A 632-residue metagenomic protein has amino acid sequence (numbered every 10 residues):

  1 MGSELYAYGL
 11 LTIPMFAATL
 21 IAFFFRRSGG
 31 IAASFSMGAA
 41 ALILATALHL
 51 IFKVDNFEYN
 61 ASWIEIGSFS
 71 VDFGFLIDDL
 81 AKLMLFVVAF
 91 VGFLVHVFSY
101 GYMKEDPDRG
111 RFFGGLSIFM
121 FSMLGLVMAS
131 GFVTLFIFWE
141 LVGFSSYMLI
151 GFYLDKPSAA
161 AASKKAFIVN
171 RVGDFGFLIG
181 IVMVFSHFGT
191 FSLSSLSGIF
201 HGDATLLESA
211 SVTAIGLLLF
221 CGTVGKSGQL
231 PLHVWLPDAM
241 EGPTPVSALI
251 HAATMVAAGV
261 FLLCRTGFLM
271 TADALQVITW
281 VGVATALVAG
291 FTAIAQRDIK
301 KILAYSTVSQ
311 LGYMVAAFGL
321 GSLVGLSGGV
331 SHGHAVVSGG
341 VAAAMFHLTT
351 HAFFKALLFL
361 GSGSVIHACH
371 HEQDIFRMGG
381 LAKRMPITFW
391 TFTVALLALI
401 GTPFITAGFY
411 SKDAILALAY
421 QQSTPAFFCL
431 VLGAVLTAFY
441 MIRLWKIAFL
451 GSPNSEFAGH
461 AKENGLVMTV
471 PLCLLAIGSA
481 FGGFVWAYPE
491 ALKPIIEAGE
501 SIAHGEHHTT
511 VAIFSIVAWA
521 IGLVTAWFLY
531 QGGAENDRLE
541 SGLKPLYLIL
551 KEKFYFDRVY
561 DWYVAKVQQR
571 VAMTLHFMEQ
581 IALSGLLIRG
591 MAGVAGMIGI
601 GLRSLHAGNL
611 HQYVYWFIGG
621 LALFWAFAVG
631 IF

Functional and structural regions predicted by a protein language model:
M1-T12, G29-S34, F73-V87, G125-F138 (+7 more regions): Membrane-entry segments of alpha-helical transmembrane domains in multi-pass membrane proteins
M1-Y6, T19-G114, H187-E208, V234 (+5 more regions): Transmembrane helix-loop-helix hairpins at membrane boundaries of multipass inner-membrane proteins
A7-P14, A32-T46, A81-V88, F112 (+8 more regions): Hydrophobic alpha-helical transmembrane segments of polytopic
G38-F52, G173-M183, V394-I400, P471-A487 (+1 more regions): Hydrophobic alpha-helical membrane-insertion segments
S70-F73, D374-G379, N454-A461, M597-A607: Cytosolic juxtamembrane amphipathic/interface segments immediately preceding and feeding into a transmembrane helix
L94-L135, F144-V467, G478, F484: Hydrophobic transmembrane alpha-helices and their helix-loop junctions in integral membrane proteins
A461-T525: Hard-cation-handling environments
L492-I513, Q531-F632: Aromatic-capped, Gly/Pro-kinked transmembrane alpha-helices
